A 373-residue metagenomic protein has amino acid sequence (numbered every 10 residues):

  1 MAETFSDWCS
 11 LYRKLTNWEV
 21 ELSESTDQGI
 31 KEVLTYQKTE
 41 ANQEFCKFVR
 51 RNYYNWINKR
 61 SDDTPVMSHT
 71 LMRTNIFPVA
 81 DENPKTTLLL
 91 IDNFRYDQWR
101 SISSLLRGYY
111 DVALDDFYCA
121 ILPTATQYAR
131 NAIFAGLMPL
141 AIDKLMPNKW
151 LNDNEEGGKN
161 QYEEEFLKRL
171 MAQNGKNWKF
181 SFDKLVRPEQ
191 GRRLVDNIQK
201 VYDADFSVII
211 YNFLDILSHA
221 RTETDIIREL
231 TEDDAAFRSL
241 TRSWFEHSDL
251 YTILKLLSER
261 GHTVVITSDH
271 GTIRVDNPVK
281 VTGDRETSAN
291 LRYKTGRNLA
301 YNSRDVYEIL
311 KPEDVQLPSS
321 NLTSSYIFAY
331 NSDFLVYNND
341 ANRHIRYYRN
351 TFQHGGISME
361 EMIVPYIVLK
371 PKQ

Functional and structural regions predicted by a protein language model:
M1-Q373: Feature captures the catalytic ectodomains and active-site-proximal regions of enzymes that hydrolyze or transfer
